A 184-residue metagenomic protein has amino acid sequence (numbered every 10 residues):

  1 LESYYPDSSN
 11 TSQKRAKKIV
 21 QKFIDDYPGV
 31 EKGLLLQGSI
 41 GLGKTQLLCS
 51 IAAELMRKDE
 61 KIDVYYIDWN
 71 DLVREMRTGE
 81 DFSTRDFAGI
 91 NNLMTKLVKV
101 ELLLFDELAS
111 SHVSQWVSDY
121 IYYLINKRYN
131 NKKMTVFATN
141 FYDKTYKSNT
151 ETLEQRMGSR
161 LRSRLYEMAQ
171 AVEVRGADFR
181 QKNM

Functional and structural regions predicted by a protein language model:
S3-L34: Pre-Walker A (pre-P-loop) alpha-helix and adjacent loop at the N terminus of AAA/AAA+ ATPase modules, a conserved
S12-K18, M56-K99: Short glycine-rich substrate-engagement loop in P-loop NTPases that contacts/grips substrate
D26-G29, R57-D59, T95-V98, N126-N131 (+1 more regions): Conserved catalytic network of the ASCE P-loop NTPase/AAA+ motor domain
V30-C49: Walker A/P-loop nucleotide-binding motif
Q46-E60: P-loop NTPase Walker A phosphate-binding motif
A52, V73-G79, L108-M184: Replace "adjacent to P-loop NTPase cores in ATP/GTP-dependent enzymes" with "adjacent to NTP-binding cores
I62-D63, K99-L102, N131-F137: Loop/turn-to-beta-strand initiation segments
